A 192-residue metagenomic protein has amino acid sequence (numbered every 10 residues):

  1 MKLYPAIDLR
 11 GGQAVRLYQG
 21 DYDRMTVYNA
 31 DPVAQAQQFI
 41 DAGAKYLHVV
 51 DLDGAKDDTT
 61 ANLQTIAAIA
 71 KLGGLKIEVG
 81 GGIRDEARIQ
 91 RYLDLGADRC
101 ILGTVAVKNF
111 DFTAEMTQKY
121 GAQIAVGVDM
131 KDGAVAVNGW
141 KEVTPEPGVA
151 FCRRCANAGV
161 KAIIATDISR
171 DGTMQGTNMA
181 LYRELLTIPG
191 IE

Functional and structural regions predicted by a protein language model:
P5, D57-G80, T113-D129, M174-E192: Alpha-helix-loop-beta-strand connector modules within alpha/beta enzyme cores
A6-Q13: Short polar catalytic/cofactor-binding loops
D8, F39, L47, V79 (+5 more regions): Conserved, mostly hydrophobic/aromatic
A14-T60: N-terminal beta-alpha supersecondary unit
V15, Q19-D23, L93, A97-D171: Conserved anion-binding
Y28-I40, R84-Q90, V143-R154: Short, acidic/polar
Y46-Q64, T104, N109, I164-G176: Glycine-rich, proline-tolerant flexible connector loops at the mouths of alpha/beta enzymes
V50-L52, E78-I83, L102-T104, E192: Glycine-rich beta-strand-to-loop/alpha-helix junction loops that act as flexible
